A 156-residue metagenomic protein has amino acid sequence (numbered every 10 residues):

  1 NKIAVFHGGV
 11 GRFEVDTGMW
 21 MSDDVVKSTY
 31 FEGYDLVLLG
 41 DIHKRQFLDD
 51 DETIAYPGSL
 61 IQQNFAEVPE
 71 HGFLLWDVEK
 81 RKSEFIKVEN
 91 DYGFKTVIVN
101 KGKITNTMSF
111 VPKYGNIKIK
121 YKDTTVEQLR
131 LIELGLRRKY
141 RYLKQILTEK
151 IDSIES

Functional and structural regions predicted by a protein language model:
N1-E14: Short acidic, glycine-rich surface-loop motifs adjacent to enzyme active sites
K2-I3, L36, T53-I54, N116 (+1 more regions): Structural motif
F6, L39, I119-Y121: Conserved beta-strand positions
V10, D16-E79: Conserved beta-sheet core of the metallophosphoesterase superfamily
V78-S156: Accessory, non-catalytic peripheral segments of nucleic-acid enzymes
